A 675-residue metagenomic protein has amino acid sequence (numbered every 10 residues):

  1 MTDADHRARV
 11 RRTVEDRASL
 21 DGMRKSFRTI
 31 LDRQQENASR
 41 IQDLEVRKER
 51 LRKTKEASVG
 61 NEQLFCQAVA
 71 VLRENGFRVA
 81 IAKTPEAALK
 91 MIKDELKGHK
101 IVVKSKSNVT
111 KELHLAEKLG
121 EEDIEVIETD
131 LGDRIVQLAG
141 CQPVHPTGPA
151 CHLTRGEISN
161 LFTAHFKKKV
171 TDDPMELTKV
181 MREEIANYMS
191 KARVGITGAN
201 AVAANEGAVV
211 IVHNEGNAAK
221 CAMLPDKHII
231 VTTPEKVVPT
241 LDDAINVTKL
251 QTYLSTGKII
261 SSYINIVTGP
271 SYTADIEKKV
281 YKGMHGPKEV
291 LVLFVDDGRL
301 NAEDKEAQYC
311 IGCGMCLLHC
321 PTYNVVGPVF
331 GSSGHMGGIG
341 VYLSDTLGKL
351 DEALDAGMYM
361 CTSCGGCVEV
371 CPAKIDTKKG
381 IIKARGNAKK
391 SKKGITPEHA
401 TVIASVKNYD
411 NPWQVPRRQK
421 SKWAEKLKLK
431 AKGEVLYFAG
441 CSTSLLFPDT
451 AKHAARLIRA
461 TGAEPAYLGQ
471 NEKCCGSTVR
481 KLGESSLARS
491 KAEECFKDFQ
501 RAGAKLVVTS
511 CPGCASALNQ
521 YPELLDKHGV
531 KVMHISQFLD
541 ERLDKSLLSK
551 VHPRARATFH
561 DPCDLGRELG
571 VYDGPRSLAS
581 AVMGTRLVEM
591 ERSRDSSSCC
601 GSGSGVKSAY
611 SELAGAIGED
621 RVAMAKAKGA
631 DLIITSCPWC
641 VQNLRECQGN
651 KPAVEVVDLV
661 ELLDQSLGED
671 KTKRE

Functional and structural regions predicted by a protein language model:
T2-L161, L347-D526, R542, L548: Iron-sulfur-cluster electron-transfer modules
E56-V59, G76-F77, S107-T110, S442-I535 (+1 more regions): Cofactor-cradling patches in redox/metallo enzymes
A70-R78, I124, K167, K236 (+13 more regions): Generic secondary-structure signature for well-ordered alpha-helical cores
A80-K83, V102-S105, V126-D130, P174 (+11 more regions): General beta-strand structural signal in soluble alpha/beta enzymes
I101, V194, I229, E434-L436 (+3 more regions): Structural motif
A150-N160, M175-G338, M533, F538 (+1 more regions): Catalytic cores of enzyme domains
K282-A307, L317-L318, T322-Y409, L487-S490 (+7 more regions): Ferredoxin-type iron-sulfur electron-transfer modules in oxidoreductases and energy-metabolism complexes
A307-L317, M358-V368, E472, V508 (+3 more regions): Residues immediately within or flanking Cys/His clusters that coordinate Zn2+ in small zinc-binding modules
